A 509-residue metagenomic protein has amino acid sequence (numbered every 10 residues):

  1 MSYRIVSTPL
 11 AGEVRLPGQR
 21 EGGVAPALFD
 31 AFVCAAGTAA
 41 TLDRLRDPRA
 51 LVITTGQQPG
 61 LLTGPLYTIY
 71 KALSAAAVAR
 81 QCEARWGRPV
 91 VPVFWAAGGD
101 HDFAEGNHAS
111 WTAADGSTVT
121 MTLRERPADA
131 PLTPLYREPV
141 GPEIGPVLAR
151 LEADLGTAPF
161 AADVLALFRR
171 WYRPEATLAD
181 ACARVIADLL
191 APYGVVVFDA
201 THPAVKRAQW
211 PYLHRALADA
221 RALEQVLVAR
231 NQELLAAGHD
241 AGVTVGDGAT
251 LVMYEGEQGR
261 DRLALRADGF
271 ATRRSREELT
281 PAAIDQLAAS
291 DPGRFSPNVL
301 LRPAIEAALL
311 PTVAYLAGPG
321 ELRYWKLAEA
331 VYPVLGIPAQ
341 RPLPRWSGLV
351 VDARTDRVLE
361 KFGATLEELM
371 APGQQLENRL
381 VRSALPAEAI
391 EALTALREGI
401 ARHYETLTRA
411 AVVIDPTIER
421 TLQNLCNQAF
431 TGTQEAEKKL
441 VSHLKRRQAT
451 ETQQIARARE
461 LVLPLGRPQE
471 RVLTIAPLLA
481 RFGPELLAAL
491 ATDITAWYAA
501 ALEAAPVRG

Functional and structural regions predicted by a protein language model:
M1-A36: N-terminal leader/transition segments
E13-Q19, A183-L279, Q375, R379-G509: Long, compositionally biased intrinsically disordered regions
P48-E83, A317: N-terminal catalytic cores of NTP/NDP-binding nucleotidyl/phosphoryl-transfer enzymes
P65-L66, A79-D102: Glycine-rich phosphate/pyrophosphate-binding loops and their adjacent beta-strand/loop elements at enzyme active sites
L66-Y67, D102-A109, Q209-L213: Short acidic, glycine/serine/threonine-rich loops at helix termini
G106-S110, V350-R382: A structural-propensity feature for long, helix-poor, extended segments
S110-V140: A glycine-rich helix N-cap at a beta->alpha junction
A241-V313, P319-A330, W346-G348, D352 (+1 more regions): A translation/RNA-centric and nucleic-acid-associated enzymatic feature enriched in Class II aminoacyl-tRNA synthetases
